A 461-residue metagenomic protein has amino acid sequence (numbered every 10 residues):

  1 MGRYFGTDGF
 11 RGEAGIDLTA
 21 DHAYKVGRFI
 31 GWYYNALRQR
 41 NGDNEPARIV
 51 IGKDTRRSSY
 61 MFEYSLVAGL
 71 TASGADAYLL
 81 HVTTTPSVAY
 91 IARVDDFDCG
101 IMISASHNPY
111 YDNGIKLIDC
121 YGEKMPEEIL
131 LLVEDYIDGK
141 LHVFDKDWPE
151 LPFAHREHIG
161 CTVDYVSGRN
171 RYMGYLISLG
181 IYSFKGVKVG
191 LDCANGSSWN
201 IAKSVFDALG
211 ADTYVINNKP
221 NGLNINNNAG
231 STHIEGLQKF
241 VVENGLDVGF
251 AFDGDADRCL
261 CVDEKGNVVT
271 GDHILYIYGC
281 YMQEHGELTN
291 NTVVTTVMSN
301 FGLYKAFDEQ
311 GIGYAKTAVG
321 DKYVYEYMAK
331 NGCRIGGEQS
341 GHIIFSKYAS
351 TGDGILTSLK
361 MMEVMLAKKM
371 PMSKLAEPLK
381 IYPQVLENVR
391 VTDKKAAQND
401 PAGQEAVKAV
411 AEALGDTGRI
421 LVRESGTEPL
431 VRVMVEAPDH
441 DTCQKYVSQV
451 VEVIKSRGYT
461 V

Functional and structural regions predicted by a protein language model:
M1-A68, A72-S73, T162-G186, K395-N399: An N-terminal, well-structured beta->alpha segment
E13, N113-V242: Gly/Ser/Thr-enriched, mixed-charge loops and adjacent short helices that form phosphate/oxyanion-binding elements
A36, R40, R48-D112, S204-V262: N-terminal small/polar loop signature for handling phosphorylated ligands or for N-terminal nucleophile
D43-D54, K188-G190, T292-V297, R432-M434: Short glycine-rich phosphate-binding loop at a beta-alpha junction
L80, L131-M173, S178, E264-G337 (+1 more regions): Proline/glycine-rich low-complexity loops and linkers
P126, V215, N267-G286, G354-V364 (+1 more regions): Gly/Ser/Thr-rich active-site loops/lids in small-molecule metabolic enzymes that frequently grip phosphoryl groups
V248, H285-V461: Phosphate-binding and adjacent anionic-ligand microenvironments
